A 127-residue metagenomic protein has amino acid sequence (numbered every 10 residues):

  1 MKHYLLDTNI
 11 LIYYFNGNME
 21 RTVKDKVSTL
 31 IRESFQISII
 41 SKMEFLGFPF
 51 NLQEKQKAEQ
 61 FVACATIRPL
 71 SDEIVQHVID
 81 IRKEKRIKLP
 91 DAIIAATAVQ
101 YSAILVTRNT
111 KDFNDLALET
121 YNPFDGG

Functional and structural regions predicted by a protein language model:
M1-I37, G47-E59, G127: Short, well-structured N-terminal submotif of metal-dependent ribonuclease cores
H3, A95, Q100-G127: Acidic, PIN/NYN-like endoribonuclease modules and their adjacent C-terminal/linker elements
D7-T8, F45, V78, A98 (+1 more regions): Generic structural signal for small/hydrophobic residues in well-ordered secondary structure, especially within
I10-L11, S41, I74, I93-I94 (+1 more regions): Alpha-helix capping/helix-boundary segments
L11-I12, L46, N114, Y121: Nucleotide phosphate-binding site architecture
G17-N18, F48, I81, L116-E119: Residue-level signal for well-ordered alpha-helical positions
I31, A63, L116-A117: Short, structured coil segments at secondary-structure junctions
T66-R108: Active-site neighborhoods of divalent-metal-dependent phosphate/nucleic-acid chemistry enzymes
